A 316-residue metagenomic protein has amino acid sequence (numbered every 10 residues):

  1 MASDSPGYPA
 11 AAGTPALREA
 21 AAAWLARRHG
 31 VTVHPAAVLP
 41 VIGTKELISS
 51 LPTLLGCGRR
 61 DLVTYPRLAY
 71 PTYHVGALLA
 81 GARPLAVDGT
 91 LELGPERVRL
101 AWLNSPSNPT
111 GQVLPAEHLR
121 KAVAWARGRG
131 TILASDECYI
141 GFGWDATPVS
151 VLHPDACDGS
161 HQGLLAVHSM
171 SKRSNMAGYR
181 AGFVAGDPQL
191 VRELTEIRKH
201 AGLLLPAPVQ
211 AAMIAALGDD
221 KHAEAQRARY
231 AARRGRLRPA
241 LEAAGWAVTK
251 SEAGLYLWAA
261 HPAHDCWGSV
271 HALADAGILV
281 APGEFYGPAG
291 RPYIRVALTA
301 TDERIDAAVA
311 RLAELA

Functional and structural regions predicted by a protein language model:
M1-G43, S50, A216-G218, A223 (+2 more regions): N-terminal small-domain helix-loop-helix segment of the aminotransferase-like
L54-A77, T90: Conserved PLP-anchoring active-site segment centered on the Schiff-base-forming lysine
R60-D61, A82, G128-I132, H161-Q162: A short helix->loop->beta-strand "cap" motif at the edges of active sites that frequently abuts
L85-P148, L152: Active-site phosphate-binding strand-loop segment of PLP-dependent enzymes
A156-A231, A316: Conserved core segment of the aminotransferase class I/II
G159, D275-A281, Y286-A316: PLP-dependent enzyme catalytic core of the Aspartate aminotransferase-like
Q210, I214, Y230-R238, V248-A260 (+1 more regions): Conserved glycine-rich beta-strand-loop-beta hairpin in the small C-terminal domain of fold type I
